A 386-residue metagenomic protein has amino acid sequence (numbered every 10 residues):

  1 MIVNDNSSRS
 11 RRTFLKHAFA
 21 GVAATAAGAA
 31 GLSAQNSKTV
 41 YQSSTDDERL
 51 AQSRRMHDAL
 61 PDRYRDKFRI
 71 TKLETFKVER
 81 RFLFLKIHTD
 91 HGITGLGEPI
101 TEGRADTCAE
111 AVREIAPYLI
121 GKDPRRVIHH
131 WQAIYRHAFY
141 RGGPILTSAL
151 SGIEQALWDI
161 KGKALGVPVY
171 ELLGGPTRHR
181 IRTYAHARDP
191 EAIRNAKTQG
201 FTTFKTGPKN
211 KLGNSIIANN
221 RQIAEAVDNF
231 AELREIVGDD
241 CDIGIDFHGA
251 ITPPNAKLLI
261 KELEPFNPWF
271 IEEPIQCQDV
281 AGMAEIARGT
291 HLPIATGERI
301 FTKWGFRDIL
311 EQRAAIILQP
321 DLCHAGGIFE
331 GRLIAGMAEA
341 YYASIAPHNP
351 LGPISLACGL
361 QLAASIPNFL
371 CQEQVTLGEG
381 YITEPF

Functional and structural regions predicted by a protein language model:
M1-S10: N-terminal secretory signal peptides
S10-A30: N-terminal export leaders
A29-V78, T94: C-terminal segment of N-terminal export signals and the immediately downstream linker at the start of the mature
R55, T94-L165: Metal- or metallocofactor-binding catalytic centers and their adjacent structured scaffolds across diverse enzyme
L83-H91: Short beta-strand elements
E110, I115, K122, H129 (+3 more regions): Shared catalytic-loop signature of beta/alpha-barrel
H179-T290: Metal-dependent enolase-superfamily TIM-barrel catalytic cores that perform enediolate-based chemistry
